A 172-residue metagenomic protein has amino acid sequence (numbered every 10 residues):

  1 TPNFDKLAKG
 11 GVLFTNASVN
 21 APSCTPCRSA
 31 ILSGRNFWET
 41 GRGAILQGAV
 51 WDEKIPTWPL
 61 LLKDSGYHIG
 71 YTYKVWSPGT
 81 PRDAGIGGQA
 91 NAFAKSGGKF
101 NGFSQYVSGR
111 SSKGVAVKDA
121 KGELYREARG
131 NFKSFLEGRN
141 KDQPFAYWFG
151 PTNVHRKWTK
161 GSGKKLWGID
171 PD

Functional and structural regions predicted by a protein language model:
T1-D172: Formylglycine-dependent sulfatase
